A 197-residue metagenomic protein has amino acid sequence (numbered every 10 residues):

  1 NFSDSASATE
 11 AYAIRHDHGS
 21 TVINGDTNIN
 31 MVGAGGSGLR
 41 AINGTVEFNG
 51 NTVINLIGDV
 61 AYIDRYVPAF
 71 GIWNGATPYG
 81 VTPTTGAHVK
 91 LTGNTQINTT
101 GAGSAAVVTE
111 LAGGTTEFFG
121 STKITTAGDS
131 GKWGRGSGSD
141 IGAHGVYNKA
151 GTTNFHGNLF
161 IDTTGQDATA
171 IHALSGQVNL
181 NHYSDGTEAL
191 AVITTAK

Functional and structural regions predicted by a protein language model:
N1-E10, S20-G35, V46-V67, P83-G103 (+3 more regions): Beta-strand-rich solenoid/repeat architectures in extracellular/passenger domains of polysaccharide-targeting enzymes
S5, H16-D17, S37-G38, L174: Acidic, Ser/Thr/Pro
R15, N74-T84, Y147: Short aromatic-glycine motifs in intrinsically disordered, low-complexity regions
I72-A76, E110-A112, A196: Short, flexible beta-strand-to-coil junctions
